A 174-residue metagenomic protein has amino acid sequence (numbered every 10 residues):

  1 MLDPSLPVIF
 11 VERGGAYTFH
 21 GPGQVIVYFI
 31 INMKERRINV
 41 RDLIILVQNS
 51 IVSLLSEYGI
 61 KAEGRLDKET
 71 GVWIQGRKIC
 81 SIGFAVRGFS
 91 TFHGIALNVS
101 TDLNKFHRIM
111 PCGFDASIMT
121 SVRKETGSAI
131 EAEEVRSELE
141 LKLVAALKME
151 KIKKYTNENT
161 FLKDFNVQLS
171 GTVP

Functional and structural regions predicted by a protein language model:
M1, I82-V99, L103: Short, conserved beta-strand/beta-arch hydrophobic-aromatic motifs that form part of recognition grooves or interface
M1-I79, I130, I152, T160-P174: N-terminal lobe of the biotin/lipoate ligase/transferase fold
P4, R13-G15, K68, K78 (+4 more regions): Glycine-rich, flexible loop/turn motifs
F29-I31, V86, L97-T101, R123-T126 (+1 more regions): Short, structured patches in soluble enzyme cores that scaffold and shape functional sites
N104-P174: C-terminal accessory segment of soluble enzyme catalytic cores
